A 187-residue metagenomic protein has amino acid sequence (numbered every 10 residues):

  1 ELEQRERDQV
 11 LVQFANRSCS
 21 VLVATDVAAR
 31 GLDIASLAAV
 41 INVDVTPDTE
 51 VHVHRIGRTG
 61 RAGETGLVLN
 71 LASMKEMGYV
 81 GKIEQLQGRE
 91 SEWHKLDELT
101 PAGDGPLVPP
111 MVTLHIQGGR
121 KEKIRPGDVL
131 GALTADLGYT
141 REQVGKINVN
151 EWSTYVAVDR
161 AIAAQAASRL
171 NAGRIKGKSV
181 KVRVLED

Functional and structural regions predicted by a protein language model:
E1-D187: Conserved helicase RecA-like core
